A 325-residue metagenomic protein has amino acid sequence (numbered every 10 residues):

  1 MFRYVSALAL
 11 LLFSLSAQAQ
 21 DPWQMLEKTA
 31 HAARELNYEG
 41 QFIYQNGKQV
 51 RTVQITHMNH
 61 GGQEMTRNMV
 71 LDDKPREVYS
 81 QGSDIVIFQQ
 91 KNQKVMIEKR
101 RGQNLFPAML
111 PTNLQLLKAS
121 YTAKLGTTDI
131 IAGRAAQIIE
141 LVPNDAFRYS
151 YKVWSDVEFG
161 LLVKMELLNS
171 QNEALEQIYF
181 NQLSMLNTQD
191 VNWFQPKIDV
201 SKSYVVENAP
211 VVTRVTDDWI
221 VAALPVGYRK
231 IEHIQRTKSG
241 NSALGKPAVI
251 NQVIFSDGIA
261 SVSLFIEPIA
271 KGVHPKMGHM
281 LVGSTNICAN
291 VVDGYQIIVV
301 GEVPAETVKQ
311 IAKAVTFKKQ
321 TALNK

Functional and structural regions predicted by a protein language model:
M1-Y4: Positively charged n-region of N-terminal signal peptides that target proteins for export
S14-S16: N-terminal signal peptide c-region/cleavage motif recognized by signal peptidases
Q20-K91, A119-D129, R134-S150, V157 (+1 more regions): N-terminal mature ectodomain segment of secretory-pathway/periplasmic proteins
I87-M109: Acidic/charged, solvent-exposed loop-and-adjacent secondary-structure segments enriched in E/D, K/R, S/T, and G/P
A132-S201: Gly/Pro-enriched, hydrophobic low-complexity segments that function as extracytoplasmic propeptides/linkers
M165, G294-E302: Short, well-ordered beta-strand elements
K202-V292, A305-E306: Short, solvent-exposed recognition patches
V308-K325: Short, low-complexity, Pro/Ser/Thr/Gly-rich segments in the mature regions of secreted, periplasmic
